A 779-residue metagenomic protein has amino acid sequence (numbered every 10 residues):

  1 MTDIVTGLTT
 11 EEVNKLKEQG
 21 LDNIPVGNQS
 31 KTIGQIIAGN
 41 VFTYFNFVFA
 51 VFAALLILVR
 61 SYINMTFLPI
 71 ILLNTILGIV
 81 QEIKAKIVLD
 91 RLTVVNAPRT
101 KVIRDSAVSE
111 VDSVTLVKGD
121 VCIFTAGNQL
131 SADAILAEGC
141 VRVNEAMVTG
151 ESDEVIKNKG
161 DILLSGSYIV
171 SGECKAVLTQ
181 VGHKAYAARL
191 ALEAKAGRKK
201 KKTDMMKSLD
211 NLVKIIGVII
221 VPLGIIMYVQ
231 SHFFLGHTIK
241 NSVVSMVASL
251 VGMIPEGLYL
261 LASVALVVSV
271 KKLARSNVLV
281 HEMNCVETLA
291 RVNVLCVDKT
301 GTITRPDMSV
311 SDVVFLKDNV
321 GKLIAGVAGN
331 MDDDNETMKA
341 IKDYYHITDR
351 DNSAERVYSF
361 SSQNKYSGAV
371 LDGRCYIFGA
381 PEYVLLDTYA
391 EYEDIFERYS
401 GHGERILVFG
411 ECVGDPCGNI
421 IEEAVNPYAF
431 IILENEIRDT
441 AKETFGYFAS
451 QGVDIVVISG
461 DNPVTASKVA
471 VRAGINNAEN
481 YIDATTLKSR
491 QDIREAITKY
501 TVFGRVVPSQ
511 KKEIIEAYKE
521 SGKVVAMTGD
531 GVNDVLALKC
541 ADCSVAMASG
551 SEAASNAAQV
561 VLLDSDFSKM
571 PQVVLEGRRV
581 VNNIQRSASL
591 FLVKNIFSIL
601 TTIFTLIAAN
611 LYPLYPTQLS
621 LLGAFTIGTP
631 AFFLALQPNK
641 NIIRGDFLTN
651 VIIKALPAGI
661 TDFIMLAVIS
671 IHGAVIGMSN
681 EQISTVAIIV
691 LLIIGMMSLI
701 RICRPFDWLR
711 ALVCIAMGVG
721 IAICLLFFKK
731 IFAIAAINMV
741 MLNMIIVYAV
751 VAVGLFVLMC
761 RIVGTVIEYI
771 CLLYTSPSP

Functional and structural regions predicted by a protein language model:
T2-N28, L73-T75, K84-I87, R91-V95 (+1 more regions): Actuator/coupling domain of P-type ATPases
G7, F52-A53, T66-F67, A97-D210 (+3 more regions): Cytosolic catalytic regions of P-type ion-transporting ATPases
N23-K101, V108, I341: Transmembrane helix-loop-helix hairpins at the membrane interface
V59, I63-A97, R104, K201-V294 (+4 more regions): Hydrophobic alpha-helical transmembrane segments
L77, T179-G182, Q230-F234, V268 (+9 more regions): Conserved beta-strand/loop elements of the cytosolic catalytic core of P-type E1-E2 ATPases, chiefly in the P-domain
S167, R291-P427, L433, G446-Y447 (+5 more regions): Cytosolic catalytic regions of ATP/NTP-dependent phosphoryl-transfer enzymes
M227, N477-A526, A541, A548-R710 (+1 more regions): Membrane-embedded transport module
Y774-P779: Conserved small/polar residues in nucleotide/adenosyl-binding loops
